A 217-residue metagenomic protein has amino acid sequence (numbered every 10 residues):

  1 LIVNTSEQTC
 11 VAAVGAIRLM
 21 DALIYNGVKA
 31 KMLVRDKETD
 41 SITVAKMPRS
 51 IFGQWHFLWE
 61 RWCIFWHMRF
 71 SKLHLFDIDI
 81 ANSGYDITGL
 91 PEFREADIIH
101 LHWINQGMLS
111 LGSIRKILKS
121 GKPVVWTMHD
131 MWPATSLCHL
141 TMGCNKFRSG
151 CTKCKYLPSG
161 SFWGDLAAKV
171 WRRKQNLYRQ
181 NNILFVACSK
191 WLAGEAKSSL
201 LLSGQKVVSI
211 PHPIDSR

Functional and structural regions predicted by a protein language model:
L1-P48, R94, K119-G121: N-terminal subdomain of nucleotide-sugar transferases
V14, S41-M47, S113, S136-T141 (+1 more regions): Short aromatic-enriched loop/helix-cap "lid" or pocket-rim segments at secondary-structure transitions that line
V44-Y85, P158-L166: A short, charged, and often flexible helix/loop element on the N-terminal side of the glycosyltransferase catalytic
I64-L73, W126-R173: Acceptor-binding helix/loop patch of EC 2.4 sugar-transfer enzymes, predominantly nucleotide-sugar-dependent
T88-L109, P123-H129: Short N-terminal targeting/anchoring amphipathic segment
L101, D165, V186-C188: Short beta-strand scaffold positions
K116-K119, H139-G143, Q175-N181, L201-L202: A conserved, positively charged/aromatic
W191, P213: Carbohydrate-associated surface elements
